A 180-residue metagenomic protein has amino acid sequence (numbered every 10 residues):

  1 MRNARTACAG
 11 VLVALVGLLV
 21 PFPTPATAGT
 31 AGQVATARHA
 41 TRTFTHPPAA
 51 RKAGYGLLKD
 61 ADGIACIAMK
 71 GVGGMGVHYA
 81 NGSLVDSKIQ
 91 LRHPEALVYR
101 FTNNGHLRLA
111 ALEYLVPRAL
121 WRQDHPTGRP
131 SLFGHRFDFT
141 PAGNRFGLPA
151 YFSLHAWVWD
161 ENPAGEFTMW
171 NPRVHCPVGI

Functional and structural regions predicted by a protein language model:
R2-A26: Secretory targeting and sorting signals
T27-I180: Primary mode marks residue(s) on the alpha4-beta5-alpha5 output face of response regulator receiver
